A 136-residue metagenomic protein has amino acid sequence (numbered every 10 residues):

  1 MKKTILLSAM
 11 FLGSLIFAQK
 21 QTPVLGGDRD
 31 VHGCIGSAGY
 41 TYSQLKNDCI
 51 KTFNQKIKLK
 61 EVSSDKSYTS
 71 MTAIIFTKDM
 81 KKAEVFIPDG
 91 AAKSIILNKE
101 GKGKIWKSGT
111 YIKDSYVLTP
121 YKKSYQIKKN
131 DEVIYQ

Functional and structural regions predicted by a protein language model:
M1-Q21: Bacterial Sec-dependent N-terminal signal peptides
A18, T77-M80, F86-A91, Y121-K122 (+1 more regions): Short, flexible beta-strand-to-coil junctions
K20-G39: Short N-terminal segments immediately surrounding and downstream of signal-peptide cleavage
D28, I112-Q136: C-terminal partner/receptor-binding element of secreted or periplasmic proteins
Y40-Q44: Extracellular, cysteine-rich, disulfide-stabilized repeat modules with beta-strand cores
N54-G103: Mature extracytoplasmic domains of secretory-pathway proteins
